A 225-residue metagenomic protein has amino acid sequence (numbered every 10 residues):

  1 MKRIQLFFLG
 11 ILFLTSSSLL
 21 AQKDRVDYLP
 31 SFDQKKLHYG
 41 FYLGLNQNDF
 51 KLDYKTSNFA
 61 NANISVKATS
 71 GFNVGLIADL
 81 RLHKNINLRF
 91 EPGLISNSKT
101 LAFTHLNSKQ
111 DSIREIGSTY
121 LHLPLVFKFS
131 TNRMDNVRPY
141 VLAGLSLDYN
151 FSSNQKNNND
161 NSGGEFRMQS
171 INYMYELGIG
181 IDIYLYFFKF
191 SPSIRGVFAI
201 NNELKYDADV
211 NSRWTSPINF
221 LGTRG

Functional and structural regions predicted by a protein language model:
M1-V26: Bacterial Sec-dependent N-terminal signal peptides
A21-S70: Short glycine/proline- and aromatic-enriched beta-strand/turn motifs that initiate or cap beta-hairpins
V26-D27, F59-I64, S108-R114, N161-R167 (+1 more regions): Extracellular loop and loop/strand-boundary signature of outer-membrane beta-barrel proteins
Y28, Q34-L37, L45-K51, D79-Q155: Gram-negative (and chloroplast) outer-membrane scaffold detector with strong preference for beta-barrel transmembrane
K35-L37, A68-F72, G117-L123, V137 (+2 more regions): Residues that define the transmembrane beta-barrel architecture of outer-membrane proteins
L52-N58, T100-S108, S152-N161, E203-N211: Outer-membrane beta-barrel translocator domains and adjoining extracellular loop/strand segments of Gram-negative
V74-L76, L123-F127, V141, L177-I179 (+1 more regions): Membrane-embedded beta-strands of outer-membrane beta-barrel proteins, especially the hydrophobic/small aromatic
Y186-G225: Predominantly the C-terminal beta-signal and adjacent terminal strand-loop region of outer-membrane beta-barrel
